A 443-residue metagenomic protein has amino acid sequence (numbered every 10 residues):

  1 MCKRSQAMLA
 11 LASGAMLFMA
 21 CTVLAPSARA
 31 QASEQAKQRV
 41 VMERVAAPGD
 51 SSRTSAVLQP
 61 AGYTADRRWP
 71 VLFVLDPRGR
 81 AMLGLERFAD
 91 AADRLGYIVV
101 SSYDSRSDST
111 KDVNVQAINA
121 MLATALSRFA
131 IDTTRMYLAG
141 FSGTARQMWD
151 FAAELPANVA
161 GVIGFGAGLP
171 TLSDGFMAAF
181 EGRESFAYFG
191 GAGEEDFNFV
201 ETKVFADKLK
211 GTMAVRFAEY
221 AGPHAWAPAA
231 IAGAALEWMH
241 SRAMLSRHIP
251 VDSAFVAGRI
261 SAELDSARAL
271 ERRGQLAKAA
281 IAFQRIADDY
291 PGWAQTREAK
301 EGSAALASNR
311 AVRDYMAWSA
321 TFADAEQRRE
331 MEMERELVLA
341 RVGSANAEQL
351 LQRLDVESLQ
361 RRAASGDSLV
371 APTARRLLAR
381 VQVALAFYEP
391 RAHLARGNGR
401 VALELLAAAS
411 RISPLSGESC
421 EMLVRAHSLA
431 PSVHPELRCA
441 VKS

Functional and structural regions predicted by a protein language model:
A28-W69, F151, E263, I286: A domain-start/cap signature at the N-terminus of enzymes
A61-R68, T110-G143, A153-N158: Gly/Ser-rich "nucleophile elbow"/oxyanion-hole loop immediately N-terminal to the catalytic nucleophile in hydrolases
D66-R78: Short beta-strand element of the alpha/beta-hydrolase
L83-V100: Short amphipathic alpha-helix adjacent to the substrate-entry channel of hydrolases
G161, G166-M239: The feature captures the conserved acid-bearing segment of alpha/beta-hydrolase catalytic domains
K203, K210-I286, R297-A307: C-terminal catalytic histidine-bearing segment of alpha/beta-hydrolase fold enzymes
Y220-W226, I286-G302, R341-L350, E357-R380 (+2 more regions): Short solvent-exposed coil/turn linkers within tandem alpha-helical repeat scaffolds
R297-E301, F387-Y388, E418-V424, R438: Alpha-solenoid helical repeat scaffolds
